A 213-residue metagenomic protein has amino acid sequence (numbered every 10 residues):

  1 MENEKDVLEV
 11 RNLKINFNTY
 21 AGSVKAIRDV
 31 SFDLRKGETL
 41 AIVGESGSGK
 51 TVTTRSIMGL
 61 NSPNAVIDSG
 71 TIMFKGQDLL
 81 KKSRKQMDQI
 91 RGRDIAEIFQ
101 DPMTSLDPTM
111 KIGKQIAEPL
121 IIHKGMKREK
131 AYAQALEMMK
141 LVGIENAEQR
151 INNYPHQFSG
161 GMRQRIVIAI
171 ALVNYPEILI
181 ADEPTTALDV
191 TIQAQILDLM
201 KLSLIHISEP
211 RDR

Functional and structural regions predicted by a protein language model:
V43-G44: The feature captures the beta-strand-to-loop junction immediately N-terminal to the Walker
I67-D78: Conserved ABC transporter NBD signature motif
K130-Q149: Conserved ABC ATPase "signature" region
V173-E177: A short, proline-enriched helix->beta-strand linker immediately N-terminal to the Walker B motif in ABC-type P-loop
L179-D182: Catalytic Walker B motif of ABC-type/P-loop ATPase nucleotide-binding domains
S203-D212: Residue-level detector of conserved catalytic or cofactor/ligand-binding positions in enzyme active sites
